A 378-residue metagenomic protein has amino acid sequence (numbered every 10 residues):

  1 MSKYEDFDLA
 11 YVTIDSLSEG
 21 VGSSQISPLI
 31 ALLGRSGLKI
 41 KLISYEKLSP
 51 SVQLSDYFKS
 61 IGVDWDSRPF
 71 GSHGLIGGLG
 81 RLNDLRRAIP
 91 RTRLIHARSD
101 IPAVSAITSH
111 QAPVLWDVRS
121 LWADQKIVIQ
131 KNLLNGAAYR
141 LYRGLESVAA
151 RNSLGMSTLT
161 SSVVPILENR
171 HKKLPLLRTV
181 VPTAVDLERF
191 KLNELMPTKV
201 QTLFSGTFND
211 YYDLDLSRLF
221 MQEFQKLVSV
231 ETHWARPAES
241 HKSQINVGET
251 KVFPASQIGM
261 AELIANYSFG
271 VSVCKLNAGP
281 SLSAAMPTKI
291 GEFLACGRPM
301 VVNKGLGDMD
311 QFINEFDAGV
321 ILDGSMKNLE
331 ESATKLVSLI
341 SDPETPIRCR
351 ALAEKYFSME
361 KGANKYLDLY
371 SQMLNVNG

Functional and structural regions predicted by a protein language model:
M1-I61, P90, K172-K173, R218-S229: N-terminal subdomain of nucleotide-sugar transferases
G20, Y212, Q257-A265, G270-E292 (+1 more regions): Nucleotide-sugar-dependent
G22-L32, D186-R189, K199-Q244, V252-E262: Conserved catalytic-core segment of nucleotide-activated headgroup transferases in glycan assembly
S23, P50-S51, G78-R81, L94-Q125 (+1 more regions): An aromatic- and histidine-rich active-site surface loop
L79-I89, V104, W116, W122-D124 (+1 more regions): Membrane-proximal helix-turn-helix segments that form the acceptor-binding/catalytic region of lipid-linked
S162, A184: Carbohydrate-associated surface elements
D310-K335: Change "using UDP/GDP/dTDP sugars" to "using nucleotide sugars
D323-K327, I340-Q372: A charged, aromatic-enriched C-terminal amphipathic alpha-helix characteristic of glycosyltransferases across folds
